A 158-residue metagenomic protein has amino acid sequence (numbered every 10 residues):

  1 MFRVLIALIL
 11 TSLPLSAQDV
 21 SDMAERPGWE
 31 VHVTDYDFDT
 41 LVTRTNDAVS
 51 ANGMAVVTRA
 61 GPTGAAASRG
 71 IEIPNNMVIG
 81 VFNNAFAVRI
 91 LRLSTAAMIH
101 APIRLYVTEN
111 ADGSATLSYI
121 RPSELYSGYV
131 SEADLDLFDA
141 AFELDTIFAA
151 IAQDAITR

Functional and structural regions predicted by a protein language model:
M1-A7: Sec-dependent signal peptide recognition, specifically the positively charged N-region followed immediately by
S12-P14: N-terminal signal peptide c-region/cleavage motif recognized by signal peptidases
Q18-G53, Q153: Terminal, regulation- and interaction-focused segments at domain boundaries
T34-V42, R59, L137, A141 (+1 more regions): Solvent-exposed, acidic/flexible segments
N46, S50-I103, V107: Compact, glycine-rich, soluble single-domain proteins
H100-D112, A149-T157: Short secondary-structure transition/capping segments
L105-V130, D134: Beta-strand/loop substructures that line and gate deep hydrophobic ligand-binding cavities in soluble
S123-R158: C-terminal partner/receptor-binding element of secreted or periplasmic proteins
